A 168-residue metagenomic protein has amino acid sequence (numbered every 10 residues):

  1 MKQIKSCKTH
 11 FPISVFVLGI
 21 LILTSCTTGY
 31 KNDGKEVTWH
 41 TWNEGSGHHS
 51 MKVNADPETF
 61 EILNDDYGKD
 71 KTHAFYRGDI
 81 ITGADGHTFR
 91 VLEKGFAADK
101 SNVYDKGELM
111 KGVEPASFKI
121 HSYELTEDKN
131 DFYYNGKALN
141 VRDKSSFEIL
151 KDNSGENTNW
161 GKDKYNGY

Functional and structural regions predicted by a protein language model:
M1-T9: N-terminal secretory signal peptides that target proteins for export/translocation
S14-L23: Bacterial N-terminal signal peptides
L23-Y168: Non-catalytic tandem-repeat scaffold regions and their flanking low-complexity/translocation tails
